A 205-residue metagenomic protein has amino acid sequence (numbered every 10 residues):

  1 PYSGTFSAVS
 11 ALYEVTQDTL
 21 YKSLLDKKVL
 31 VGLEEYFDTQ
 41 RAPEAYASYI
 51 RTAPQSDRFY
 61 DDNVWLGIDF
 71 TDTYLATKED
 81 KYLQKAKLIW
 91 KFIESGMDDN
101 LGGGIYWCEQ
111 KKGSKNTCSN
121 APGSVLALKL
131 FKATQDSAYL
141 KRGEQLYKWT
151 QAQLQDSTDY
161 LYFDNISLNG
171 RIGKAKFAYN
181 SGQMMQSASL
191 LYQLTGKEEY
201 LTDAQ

Functional and structural regions predicted by a protein language model:
P1-Q205: Glycan-recognition and catalytic cores of secretory/periplasmic carbohydrate-active enzymes
